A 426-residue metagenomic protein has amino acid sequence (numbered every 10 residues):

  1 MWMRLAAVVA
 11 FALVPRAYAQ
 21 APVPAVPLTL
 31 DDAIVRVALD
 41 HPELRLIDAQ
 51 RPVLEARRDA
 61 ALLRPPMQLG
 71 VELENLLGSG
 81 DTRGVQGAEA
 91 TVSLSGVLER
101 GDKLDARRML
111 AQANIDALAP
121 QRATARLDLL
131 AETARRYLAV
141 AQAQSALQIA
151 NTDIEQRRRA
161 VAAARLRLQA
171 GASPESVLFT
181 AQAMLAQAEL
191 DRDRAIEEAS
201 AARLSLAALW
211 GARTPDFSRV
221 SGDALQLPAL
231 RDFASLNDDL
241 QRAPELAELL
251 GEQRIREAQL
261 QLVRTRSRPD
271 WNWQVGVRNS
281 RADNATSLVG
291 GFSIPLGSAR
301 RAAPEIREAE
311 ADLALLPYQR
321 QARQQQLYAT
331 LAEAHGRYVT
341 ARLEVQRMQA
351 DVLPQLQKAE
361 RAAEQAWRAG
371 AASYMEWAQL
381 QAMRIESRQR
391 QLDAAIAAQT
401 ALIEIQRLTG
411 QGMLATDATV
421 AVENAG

Functional and structural regions predicted by a protein language model:
R4-R16: Bacterial N-terminal signal peptides
A17-A21: Boundary at the C-terminal end of the N-terminal hydrophobic targeting segment
V23, L28, D193-N237, D270-N272 (+2 more regions): Short, solvent-exposed, mixed-charge loop/turn linkers that connect secondary-structure elements
V35-R100, A131, R203, A208-A212 (+7 more regions): A small-residue-enriched
L44-A61, A125, L129-I154, R159-A162 (+6 more regions): Amphipathic alpha-helical coiled-coil segments
R108-Q112, E175-M184, Y374-A382: Short, charged, amphipathic alpha-helical segments
A125-R242, A334-R337, A341, R384: Periplasmic alpha-helical coiled-coil/stalk elements that build and connect Gram-negative outer-membrane
